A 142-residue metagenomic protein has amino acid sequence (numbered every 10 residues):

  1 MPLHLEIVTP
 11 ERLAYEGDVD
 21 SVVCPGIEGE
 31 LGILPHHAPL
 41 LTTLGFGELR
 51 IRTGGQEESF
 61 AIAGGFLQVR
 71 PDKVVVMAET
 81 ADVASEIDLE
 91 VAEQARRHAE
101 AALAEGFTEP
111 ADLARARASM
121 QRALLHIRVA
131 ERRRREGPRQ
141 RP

Functional and structural regions predicted by a protein language model:
H4-E93, H98: Compact, glycine-rich, soluble single-domain proteins
H37, R141-P142: Proteins with a high burden of low-complexity, intrinsically disordered sequence enriched in S/T/G/P/A and R, requiring
D82-R141: Acidic/glycine-rich phosphate/pyrophosphate-binding loops and surrounding catalytic core that coordinate Mg2+
